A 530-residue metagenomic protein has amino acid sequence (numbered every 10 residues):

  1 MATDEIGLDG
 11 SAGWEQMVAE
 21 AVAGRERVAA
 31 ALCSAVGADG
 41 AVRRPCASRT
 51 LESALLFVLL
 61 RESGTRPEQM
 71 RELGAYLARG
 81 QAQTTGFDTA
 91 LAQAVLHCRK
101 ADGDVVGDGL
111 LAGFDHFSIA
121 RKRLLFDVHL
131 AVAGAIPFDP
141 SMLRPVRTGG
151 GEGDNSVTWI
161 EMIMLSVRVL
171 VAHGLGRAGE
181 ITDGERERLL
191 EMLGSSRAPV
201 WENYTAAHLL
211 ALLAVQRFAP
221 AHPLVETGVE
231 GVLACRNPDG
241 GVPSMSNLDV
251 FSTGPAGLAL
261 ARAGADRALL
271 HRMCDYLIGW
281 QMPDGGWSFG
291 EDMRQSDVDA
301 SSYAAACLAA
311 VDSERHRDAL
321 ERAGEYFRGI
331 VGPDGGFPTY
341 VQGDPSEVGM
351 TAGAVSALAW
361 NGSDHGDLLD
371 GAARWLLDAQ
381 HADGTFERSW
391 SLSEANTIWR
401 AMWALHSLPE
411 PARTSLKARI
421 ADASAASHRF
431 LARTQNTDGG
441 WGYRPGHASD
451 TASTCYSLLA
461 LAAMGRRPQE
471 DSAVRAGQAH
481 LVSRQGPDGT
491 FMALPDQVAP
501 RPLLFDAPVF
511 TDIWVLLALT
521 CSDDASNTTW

Functional and structural regions predicted by a protein language model:
A2-R27, V42-R71, Q81-V106, G113-P145 (+8 more regions): An alpha-helical repeat/solenoid feature that recognizes helix-turn-helix modules
A31-S34, S166: Amphipathic alpha-helical dimerization/protein-protein interaction segment
L32, L77-A78, L189, L193 (+7 more regions): Buried hydrophobic core positions in alpha-solenoid tandem helical repeats
G150-G153, G184-E185: Long amphipathic alpha-helical coiled-coil/heptad-repeat bundle
T182-R188, W280, I330: Helix-turn-helix repeat elements of alpha-solenoid scaffolds
G228-A234: Short, low-complexity N-terminal tether/leader segments at secretion or assembly junctions of large, surface-exposed
N237-G240: Terminal amphipathic helices with adjacent charged low-complexity linkers/tails
